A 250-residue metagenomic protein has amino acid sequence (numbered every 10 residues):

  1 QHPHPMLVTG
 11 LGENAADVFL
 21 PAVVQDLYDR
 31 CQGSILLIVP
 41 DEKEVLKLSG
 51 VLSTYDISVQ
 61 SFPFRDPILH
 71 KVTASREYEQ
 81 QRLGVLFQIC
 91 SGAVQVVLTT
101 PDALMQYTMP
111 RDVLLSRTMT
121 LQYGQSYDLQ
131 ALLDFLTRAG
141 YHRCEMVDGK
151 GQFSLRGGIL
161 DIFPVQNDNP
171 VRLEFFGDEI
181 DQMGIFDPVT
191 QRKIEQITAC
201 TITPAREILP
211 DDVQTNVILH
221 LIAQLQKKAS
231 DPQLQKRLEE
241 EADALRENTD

Functional and structural regions predicted by a protein language model:
Q1-D250: ASCE RecA-like P-loop NTPase motor cores that couple ATP hydrolysis to mechanical translocation on nucleic acids
